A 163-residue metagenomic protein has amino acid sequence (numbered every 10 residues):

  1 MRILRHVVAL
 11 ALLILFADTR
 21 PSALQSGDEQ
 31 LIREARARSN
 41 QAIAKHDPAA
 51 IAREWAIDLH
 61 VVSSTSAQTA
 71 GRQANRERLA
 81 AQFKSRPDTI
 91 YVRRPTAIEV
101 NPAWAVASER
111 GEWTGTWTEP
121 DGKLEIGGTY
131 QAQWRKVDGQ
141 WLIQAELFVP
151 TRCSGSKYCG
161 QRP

Functional and structural regions predicted by a protein language model:
L4, L10, L15-I57, Q73 (+1 more regions): Short, low-complexity N-terminal intrinsically disordered segments enriched in polar/charged residues
G27-A35, P48-A105, R110-E112, L124-E125: A solvent-exposed, acidic/Ser-Thr-rich amphipathic alpha-helical stretch
W55, W113-G115, L147-P150: Short beta-strand segments enriched in hydrophobic/aromatic residues within well-folded beta-rich domains
R94-P102, F148-R152, G160-P163: Glycine-rich beta-strand-turn "strand-cap" elements at beta-sheet edges
G115-E119, W134: Beta-strand elements of well-folded, non-transmembrane domains
G127-K157: Short beta-strand edge/turn micro-motifs at domain boundaries
